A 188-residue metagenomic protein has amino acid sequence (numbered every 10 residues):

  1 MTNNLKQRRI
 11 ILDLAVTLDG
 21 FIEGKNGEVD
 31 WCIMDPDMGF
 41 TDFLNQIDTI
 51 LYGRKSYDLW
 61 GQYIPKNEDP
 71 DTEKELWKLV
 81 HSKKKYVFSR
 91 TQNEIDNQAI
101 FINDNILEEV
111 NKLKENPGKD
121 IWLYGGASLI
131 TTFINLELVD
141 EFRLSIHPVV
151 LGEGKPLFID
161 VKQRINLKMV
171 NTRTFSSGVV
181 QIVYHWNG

Functional and structural regions predicted by a protein language model:
M1-G188: Enzymes that bind and transform nitrogen-containing heteroaromatic metabolites
